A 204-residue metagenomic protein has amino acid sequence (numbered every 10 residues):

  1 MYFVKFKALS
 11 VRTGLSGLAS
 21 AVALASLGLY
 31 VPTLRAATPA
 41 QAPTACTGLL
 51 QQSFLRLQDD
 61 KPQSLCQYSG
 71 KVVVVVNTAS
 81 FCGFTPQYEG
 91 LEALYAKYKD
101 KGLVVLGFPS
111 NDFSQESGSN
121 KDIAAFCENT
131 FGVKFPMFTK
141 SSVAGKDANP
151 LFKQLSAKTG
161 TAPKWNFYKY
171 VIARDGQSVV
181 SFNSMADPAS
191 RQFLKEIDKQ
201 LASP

Functional and structural regions predicted by a protein language model:
M1-R12: N-terminal secretory signal peptides that target proteins for export/translocation
G14-L29: Bacterial N-terminal signal peptides
G28-P39: Signal peptide processing junction and immediate N-terminal pro/mature segment of secreted/exported proteins
A37-C66, P86: N-terminal "domain-start" segment that seeds a small globular fold
S69-V73, K99-V104, F131-P136, N166 (+1 more regions): Loop/turn elements at helix/coil->beta-strand transitions in domains of secreted/extracellular proteins
N77-F81: Amphipathic alpha-helical repeat scaffolds
F84-A148: Structural microenvironment flanking redox-active thiols in thiol-disulfide oxidoreductases
P150-K153, A157-P204: Thiol-/selenol-based redox modules, centered on thioredoxin-like and closely related oxidoreductase domains
